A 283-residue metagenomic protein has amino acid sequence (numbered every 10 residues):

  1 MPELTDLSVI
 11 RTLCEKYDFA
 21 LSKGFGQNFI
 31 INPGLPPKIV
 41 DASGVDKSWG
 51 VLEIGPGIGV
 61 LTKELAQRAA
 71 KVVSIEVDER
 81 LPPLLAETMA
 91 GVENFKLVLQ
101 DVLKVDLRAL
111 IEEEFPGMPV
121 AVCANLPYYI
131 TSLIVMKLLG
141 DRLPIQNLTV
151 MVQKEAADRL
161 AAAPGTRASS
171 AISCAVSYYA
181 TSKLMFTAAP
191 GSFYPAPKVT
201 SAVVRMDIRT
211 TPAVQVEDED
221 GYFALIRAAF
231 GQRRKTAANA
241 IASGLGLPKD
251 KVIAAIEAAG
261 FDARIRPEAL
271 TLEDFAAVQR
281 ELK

Functional and structural regions predicted by a protein language model:
M1-D220, A224-A228, E257, E268 (+1 more regions): Catalytic cores of RNA-modifying enzymes
T12, N239, A254: Surface-exposed charge patches
A202, M206-I208, V214-K251, D262 (+1 more regions): An accessory alpha-helical subdomain
L247-K283: RNA substrate-recognition surfaces in RNA-acting enzymes
